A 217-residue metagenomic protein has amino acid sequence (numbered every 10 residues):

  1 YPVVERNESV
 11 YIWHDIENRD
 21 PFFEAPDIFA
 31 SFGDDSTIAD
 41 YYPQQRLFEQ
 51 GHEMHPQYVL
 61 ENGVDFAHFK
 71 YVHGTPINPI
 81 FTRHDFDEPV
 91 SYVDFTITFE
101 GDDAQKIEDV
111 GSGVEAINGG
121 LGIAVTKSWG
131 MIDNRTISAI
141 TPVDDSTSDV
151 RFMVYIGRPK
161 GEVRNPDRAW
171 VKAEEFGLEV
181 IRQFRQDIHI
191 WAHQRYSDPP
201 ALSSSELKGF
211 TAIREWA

Functional and structural regions predicted by a protein language model:
Y1-R19: Short Fe-S-cluster ligation motifs
N18-A217: C-terminal catalytic domain of Rieske-type non-heme iron oxygenases
